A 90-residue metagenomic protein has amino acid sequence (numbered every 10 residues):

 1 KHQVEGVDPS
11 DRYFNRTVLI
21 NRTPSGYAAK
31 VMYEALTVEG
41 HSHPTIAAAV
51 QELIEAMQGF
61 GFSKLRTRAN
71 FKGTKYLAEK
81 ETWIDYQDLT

Functional and structural regions predicted by a protein language model:
K1-V31, L36, T67, G73-T74 (+1 more regions): N-terminal segment of the canonical double-stranded RNA-binding domain
H2, Q51-E55: Charged/polar, solvent-exposed surface patches and flexible loops
M32-Q51: A short, exposed loop/beta-hairpin motif centered on an aromatic-Gly-Thr core
T45, S63-K64, T90: Alpha-helix capping and helix-coil boundary motifs
I54-R68: Short arginine-rich
